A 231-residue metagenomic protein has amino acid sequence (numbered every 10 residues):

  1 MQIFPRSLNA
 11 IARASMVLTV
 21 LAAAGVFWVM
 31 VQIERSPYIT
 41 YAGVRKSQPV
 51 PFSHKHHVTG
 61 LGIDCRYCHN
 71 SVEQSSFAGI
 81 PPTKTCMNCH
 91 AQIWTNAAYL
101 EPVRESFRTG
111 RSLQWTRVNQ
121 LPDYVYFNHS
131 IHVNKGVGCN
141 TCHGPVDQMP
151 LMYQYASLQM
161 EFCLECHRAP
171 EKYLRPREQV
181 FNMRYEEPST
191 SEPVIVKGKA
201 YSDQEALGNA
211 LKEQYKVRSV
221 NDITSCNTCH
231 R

Functional and structural regions predicted by a protein language model:
M1-P51, K55-T59, I63, Y67 (+2 more regions): N-terminal export/targeting leaders of redox proteins
F4-P5, I93-V125, P170-R231: Primarily the internal scaffold of c-type cytochrome electron-transfer domains, especially repeated/multiheme c-type
P37-Y41, Q114-T116, C142: Short, charged, low-hydrophobicity "junction" segments
K55, N128-S130: Surface-exposed loop and edge beta-strand positions of immunoglobulin-like domains
V58, M87, V133: Nucleotide phosphate-binding site architecture
G62-S71, T83-I93, C139-P145, F162-A169 (+1 more regions): The canonical Cys-X-X-Cys-His
S75-G79, N96-L100, M149-Y153, Y173-P176: Short Cys/His-rich "knuckle" micro-motifs
D123, S130-Q179, R184-E187: Soluble extracytoplasmic domains of inner/organellar membrane proteins
